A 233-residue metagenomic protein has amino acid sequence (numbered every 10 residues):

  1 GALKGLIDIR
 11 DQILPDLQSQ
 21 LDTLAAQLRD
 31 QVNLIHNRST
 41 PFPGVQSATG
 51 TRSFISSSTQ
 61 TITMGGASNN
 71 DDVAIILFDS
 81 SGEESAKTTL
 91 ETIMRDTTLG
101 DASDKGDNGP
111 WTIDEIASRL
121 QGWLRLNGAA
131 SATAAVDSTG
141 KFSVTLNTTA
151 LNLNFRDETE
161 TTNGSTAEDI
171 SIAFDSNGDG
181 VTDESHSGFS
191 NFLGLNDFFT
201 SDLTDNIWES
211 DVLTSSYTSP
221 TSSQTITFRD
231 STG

Functional and structural regions predicted by a protein language model:
G1-G233: Structural signature of extracellular appendage/secretion-system components
